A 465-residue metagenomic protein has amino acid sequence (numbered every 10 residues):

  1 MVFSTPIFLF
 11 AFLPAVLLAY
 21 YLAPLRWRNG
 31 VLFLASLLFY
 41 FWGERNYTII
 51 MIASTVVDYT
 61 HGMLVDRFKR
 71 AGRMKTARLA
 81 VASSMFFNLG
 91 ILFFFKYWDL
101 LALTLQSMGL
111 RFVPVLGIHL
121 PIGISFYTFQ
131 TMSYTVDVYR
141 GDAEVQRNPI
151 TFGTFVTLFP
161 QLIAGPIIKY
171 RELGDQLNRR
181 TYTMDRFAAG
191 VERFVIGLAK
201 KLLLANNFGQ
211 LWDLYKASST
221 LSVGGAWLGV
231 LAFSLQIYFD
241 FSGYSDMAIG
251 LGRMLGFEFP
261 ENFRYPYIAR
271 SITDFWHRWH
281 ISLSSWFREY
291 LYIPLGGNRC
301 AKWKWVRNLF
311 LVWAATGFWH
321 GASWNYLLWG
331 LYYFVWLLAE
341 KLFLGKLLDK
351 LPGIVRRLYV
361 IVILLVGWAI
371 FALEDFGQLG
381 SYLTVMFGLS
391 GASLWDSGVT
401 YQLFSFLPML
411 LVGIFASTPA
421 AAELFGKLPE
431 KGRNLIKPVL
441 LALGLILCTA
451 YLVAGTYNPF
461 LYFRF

Functional and structural regions predicted by a protein language model:
M1-R464: Membrane-embedded transmembrane alpha-helical bundles that form the catalytic cores of multi-pass lipid-modifying
